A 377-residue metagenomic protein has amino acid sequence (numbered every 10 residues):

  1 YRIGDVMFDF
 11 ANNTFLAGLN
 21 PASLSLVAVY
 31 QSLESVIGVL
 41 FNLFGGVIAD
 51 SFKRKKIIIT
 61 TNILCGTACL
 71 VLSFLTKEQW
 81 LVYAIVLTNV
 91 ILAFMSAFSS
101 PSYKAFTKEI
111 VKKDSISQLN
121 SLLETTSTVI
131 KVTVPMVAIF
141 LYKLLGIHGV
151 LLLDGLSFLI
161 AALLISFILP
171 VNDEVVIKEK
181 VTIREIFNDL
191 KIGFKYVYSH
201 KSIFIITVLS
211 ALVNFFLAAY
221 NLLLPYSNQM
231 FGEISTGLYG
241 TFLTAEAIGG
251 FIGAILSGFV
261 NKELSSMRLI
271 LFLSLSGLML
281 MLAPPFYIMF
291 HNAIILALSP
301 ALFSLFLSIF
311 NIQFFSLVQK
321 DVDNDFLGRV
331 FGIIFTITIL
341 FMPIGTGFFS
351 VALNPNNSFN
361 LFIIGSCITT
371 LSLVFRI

Functional and structural regions predicted by a protein language model:
M7-A11, F15, L145-L152, D189-A254: A single, central transmembrane helix in multi-pass transporters
A11-A22, S73-T76, T133-L153, M230-F231 (+1 more regions): Transmembrane alpha-helix termini and helix-breaking/packing motifs in multi-pass membrane transporters
L24-S25, K113-L123, T236-G237, N324-I333: Loop-to-transmembrane helix entry/capping segments in MFS-fold secondary transporters and related SLC/MFSD carriers
A28-S35, L243-A247: Short hydrophobic/aromatic, small-residue-rich stretches within specific transmembrane helices of secondary active
N42, S51, K55-I57, T61 (+3 more regions): C-terminal transmembrane bundle of multi-pass solute transporters/carriers
L81-F98, A211, A293-I309: Hydrophobic core of transmembrane alpha-helices in multi-pass small-molecule transporters, especially MFS/SLC-type
T88-P135: Cytoplasmic helix-loop-helix junction between adjacent transmembrane helices in 12-TM secondary transporters
A105, E109, I147, L151-V181 (+1 more regions): Helix-loop junctions on the cytosolic side of multi-pass membrane transporters, especially the intracellular loop
